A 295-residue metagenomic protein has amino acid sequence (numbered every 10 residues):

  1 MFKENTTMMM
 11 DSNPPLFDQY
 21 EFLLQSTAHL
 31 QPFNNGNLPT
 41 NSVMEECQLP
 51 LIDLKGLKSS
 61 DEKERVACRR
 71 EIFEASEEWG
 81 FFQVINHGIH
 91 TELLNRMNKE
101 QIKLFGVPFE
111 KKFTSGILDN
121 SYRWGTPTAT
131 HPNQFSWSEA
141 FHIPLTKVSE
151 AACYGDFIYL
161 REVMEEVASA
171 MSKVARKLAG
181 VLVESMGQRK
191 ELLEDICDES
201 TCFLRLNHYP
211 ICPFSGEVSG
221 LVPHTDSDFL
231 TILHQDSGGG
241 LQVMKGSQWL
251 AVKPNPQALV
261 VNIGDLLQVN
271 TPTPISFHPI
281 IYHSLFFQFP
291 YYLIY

Functional and structural regions predicted by a protein language model:
M1-Y295: Peripheral, non-catalytic segments flanking oxidoreductase cores
